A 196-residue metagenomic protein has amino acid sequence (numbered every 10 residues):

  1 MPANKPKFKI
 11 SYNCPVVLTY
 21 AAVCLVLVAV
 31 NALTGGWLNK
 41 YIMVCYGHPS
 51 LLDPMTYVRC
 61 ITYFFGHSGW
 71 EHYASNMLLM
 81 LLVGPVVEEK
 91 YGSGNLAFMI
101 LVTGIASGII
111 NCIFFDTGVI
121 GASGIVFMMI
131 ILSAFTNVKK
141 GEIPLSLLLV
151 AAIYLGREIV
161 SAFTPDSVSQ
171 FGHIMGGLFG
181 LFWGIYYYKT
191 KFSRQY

Functional and structural regions predicted by a protein language model:
P2-Y196: A detector for small-residue-rich transmembrane helices and their helix-helix packing motifs
